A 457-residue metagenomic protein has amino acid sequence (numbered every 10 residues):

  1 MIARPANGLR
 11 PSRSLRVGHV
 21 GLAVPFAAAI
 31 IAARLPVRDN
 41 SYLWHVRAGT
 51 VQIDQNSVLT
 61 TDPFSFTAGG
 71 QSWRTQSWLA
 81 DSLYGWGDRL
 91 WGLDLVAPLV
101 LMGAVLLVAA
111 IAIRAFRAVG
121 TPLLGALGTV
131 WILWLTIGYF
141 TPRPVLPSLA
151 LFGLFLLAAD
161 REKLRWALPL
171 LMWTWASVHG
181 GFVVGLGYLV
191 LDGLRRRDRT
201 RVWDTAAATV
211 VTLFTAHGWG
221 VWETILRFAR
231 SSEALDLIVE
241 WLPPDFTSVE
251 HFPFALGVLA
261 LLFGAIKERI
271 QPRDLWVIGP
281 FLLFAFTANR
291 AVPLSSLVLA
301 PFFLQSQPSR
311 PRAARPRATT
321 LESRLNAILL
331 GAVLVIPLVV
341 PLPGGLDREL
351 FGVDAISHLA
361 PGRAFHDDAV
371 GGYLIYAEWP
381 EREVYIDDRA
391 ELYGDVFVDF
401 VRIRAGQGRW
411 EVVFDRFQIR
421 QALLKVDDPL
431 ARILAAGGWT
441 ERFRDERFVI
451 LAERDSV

Functional and structural regions predicted by a protein language model:
M1-A32: Start-transfer (signal-anchor) and selected internal transmembrane alpha helices of multi-pass inner/ER membrane
S41, I53, V58, V183-E268: Transmembrane catalytic cores of multi-pass membrane glycosyltransferases and polysaccharide-assembly enzymes
T67-L95: Short hydrophobic/aromatic helix or loop-helix immediately within or flanking a transmembrane segment in polytopic
L99-A118: Transmembrane-helix motifs of polytopic, lipid-linked glycan transferases
I132-T136, G153-A158, R165-G180, G185-L191 (+2 more regions): Membrane-interface alpha helices of multi-pass inner-membrane proteins
R315-A360, A369-G371, E378-P380, R389-A390 (+1 more regions): Membrane-proximal, lumen/periplasm-facing interface regions of secretory-pathway glyco- and lipid-modifying enzymes
L359-V396, D415, I419-V426, L451: Short periplasmic/luminal acceptor-recognition loop of GT-C membrane glycosyltransferases, typified by
V398-I450, R454: Periplasmic/luminal catalytic loop of GT-C fold multi-pass membrane glycosyltransferases that transfer sugars from
